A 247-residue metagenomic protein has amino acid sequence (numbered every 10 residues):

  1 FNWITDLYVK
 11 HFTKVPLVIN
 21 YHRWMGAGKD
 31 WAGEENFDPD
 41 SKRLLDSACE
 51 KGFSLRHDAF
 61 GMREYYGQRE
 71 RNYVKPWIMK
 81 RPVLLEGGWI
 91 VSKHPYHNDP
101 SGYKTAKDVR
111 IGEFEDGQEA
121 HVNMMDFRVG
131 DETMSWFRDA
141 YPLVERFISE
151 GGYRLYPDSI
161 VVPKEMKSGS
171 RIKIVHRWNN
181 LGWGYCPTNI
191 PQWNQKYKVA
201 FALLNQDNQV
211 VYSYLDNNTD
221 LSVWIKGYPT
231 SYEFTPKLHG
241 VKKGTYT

Functional and structural regions predicted by a protein language model:
N2-D131: Catalytic-core regions of glycoside hydrolase
R110-P163: Catalytic cores of secreted or luminal carbohydrate-active enzymes
S170-I174: Structural beta-strand segments of beta-rich domains
N180-G184, D207, L238-K242: Short, acidic/polar linear motifs in exposed loop/turn regions
P187-A200: Short coil-to-beta strand junction motifs in C2/discoidin
Y197-L203, G244-T247: Internal, hydrophobic beta-strand segments that form the core of beta-sheet-rich folds
A202-V210: Change "in extracellular beta-sheet-rich domains … of secreted and cell-surface proteins" to "in beta-sheet-rich domains
V211-K242, T247: A beta-strand/beta-hairpin structural motif
